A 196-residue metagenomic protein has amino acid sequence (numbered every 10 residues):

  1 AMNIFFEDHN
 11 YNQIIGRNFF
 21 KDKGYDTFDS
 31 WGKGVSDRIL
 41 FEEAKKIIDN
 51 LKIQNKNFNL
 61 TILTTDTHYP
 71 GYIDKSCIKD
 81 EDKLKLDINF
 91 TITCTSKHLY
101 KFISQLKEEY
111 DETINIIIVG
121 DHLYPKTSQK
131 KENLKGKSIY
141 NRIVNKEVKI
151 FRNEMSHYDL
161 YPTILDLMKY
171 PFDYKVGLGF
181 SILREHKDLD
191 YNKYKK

Functional and structural regions predicted by a protein language model:
A1-K196: Solvent-exposed soluble domains appended to multi-pass membrane proteins
